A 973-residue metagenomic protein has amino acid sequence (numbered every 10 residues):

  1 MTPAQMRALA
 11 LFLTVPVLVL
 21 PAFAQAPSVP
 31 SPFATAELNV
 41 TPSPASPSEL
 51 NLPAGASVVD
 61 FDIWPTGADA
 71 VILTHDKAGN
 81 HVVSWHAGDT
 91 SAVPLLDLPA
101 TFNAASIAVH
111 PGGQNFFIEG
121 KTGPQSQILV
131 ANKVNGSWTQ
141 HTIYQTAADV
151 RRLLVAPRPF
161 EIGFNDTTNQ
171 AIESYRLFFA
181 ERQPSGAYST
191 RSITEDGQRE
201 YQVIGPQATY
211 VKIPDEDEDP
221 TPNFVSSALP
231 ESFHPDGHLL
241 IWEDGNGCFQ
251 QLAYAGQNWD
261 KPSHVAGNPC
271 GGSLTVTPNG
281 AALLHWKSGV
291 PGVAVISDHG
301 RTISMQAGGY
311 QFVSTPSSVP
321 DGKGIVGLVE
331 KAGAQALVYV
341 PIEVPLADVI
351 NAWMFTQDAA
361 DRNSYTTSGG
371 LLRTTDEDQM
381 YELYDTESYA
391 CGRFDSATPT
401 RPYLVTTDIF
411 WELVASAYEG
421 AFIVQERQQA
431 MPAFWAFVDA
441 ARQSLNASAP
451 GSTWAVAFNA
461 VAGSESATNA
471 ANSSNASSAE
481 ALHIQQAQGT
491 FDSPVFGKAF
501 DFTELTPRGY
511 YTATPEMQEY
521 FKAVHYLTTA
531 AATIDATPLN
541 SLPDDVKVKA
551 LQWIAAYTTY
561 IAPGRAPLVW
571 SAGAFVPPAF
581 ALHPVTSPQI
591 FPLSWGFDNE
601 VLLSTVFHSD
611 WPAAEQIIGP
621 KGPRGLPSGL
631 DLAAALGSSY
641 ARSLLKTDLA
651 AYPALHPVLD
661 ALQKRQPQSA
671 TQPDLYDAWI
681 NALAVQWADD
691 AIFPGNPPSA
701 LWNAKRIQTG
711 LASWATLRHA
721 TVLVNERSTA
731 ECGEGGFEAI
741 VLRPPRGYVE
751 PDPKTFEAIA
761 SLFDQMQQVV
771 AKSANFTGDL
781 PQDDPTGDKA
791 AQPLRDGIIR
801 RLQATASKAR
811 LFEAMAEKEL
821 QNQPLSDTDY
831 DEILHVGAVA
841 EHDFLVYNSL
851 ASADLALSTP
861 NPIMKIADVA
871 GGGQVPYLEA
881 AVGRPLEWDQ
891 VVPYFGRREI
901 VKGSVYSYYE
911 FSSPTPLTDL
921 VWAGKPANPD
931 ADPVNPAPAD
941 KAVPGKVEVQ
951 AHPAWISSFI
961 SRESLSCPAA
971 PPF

Functional and structural regions predicted by a protein language model:
A8-P21: Bacterial N-terminal signal peptides
S46-L52, S91-D97, T139-Y144, E200-G205 (+3 more regions): A short beta-strand motif characteristic of beta-propeller blades
G55-I63, T101-V109, A148-P159, V203-V211 (+3 more regions): Repeated scaffold domains used in trafficking and secretory/extracellular systems, primarily beta-propellers
A68-T74, Q114-E119, E161-G163, R176-A180 (+3 more regions): Short beta-strand elements that form the blades of beta-propeller/WD-repeat-like and other beta-sheet-rich scaffold
A78-S84, P124-V130, S185-S192, N246-L252 (+2 more regions): Structural motif
H86-D89, K133-G136, Q183, E195-G197 (+2 more regions): Short loop/turn segments that connect beta-strands within beta-propeller blades
S314-E343: Blade-level signature of beta-propeller repeat domains, shared across WD40, Kelch, NHL, RCC1 and BNR/Asp-box propellers
V344-F973: Long, non-catalytic protein-protein interaction scaffolds
